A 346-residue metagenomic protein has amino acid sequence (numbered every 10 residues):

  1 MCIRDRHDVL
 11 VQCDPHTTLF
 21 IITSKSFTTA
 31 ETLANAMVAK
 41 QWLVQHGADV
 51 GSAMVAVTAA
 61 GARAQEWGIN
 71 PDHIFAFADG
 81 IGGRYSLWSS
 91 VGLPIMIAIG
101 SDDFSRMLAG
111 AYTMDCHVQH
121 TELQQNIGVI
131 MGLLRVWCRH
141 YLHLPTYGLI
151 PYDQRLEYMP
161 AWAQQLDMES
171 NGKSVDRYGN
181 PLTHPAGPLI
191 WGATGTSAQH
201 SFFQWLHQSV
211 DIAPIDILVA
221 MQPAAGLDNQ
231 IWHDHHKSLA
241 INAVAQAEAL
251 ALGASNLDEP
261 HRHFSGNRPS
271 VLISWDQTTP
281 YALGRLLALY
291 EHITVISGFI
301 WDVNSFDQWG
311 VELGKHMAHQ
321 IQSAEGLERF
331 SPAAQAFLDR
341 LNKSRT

Functional and structural regions predicted by a protein language model:
M1-I3: Short, small-residue-biased leader/transition segments that mark boundaries at the very start of proteins
D5-L10, L133-R135, V219, D258-P260: Short, charged beta->alpha transition segments
D5-T18, T23: N-terminal small/polar loop signature for handling phosphorylated ligands or for N-terminal nucleophile
F20-S26, T146-D153, L189-I190, I273-D276: Short glycine-rich or small-residue beta-strand-to-loop segments that form or flank ligand, phosphate, metal/Fe-S
T29-A36: Glycine/threonine-rich flexible loop motifs
N35, W42-L227, G266, L313-H319 (+1 more regions): Active-site phosphate/pyrophosphate-binding segments
G226-S255, E259-R262: Acidic, Ser/Thr-rich peripheral helices and adjacent loops at domain boundaries
S265-R268, S274-W301, F306, L313 (+2 more regions): C-terminal accessory domains/tails appended to large, multi-domain proteins
